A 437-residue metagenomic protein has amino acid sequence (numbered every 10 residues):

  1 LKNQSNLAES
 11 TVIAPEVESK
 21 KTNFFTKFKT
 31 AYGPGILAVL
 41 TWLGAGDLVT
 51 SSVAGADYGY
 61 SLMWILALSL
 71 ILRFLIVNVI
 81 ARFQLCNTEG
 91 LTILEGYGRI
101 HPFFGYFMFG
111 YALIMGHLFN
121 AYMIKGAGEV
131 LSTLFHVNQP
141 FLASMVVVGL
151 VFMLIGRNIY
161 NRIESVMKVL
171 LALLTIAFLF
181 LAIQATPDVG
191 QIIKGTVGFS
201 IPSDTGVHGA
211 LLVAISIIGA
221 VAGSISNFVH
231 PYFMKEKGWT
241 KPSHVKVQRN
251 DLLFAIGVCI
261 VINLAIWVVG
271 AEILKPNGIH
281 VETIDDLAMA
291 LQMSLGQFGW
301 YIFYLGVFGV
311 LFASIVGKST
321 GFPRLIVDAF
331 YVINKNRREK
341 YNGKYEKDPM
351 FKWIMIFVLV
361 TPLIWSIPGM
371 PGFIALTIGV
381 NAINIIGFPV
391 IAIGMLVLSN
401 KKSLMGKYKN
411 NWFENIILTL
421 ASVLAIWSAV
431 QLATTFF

Functional and structural regions predicted by a protein language model:
S10-V17, T50-G55, N78-H101, E129-S132 (+3 more regions): Flexible loop linkers connecting adjacent transmembrane helices in multi-pass alpha-helical membrane transporters
K21-F24, G59, L85-I114, T133-N138 (+3 more regions): Transmembrane-helix boundary/entry motifs in multi-pass membrane transporters
A38, I65-G98, F107-M115, F119 (+1 more regions): Juxtamembrane transmembrane-helix boundary signature
F74-C86, M234-K235, G257-D286: Extracellular/periplasmic helix-exit of transmembrane alpha-helices
F104-H136, L311-A329, I367, G372-I378 (+1 more regions): Hydrophobic transmembrane alpha-helices that form the core helical bundles of multi-pass secondary transporters
F109-G110, L134-G156, A172-L179, N342-I364 (+1 more regions): Transmembrane alpha-helical segments of multi-pass small-molecule transport proteins
V146, L154-P187, N381-F388, N410-N415 (+1 more regions): Membrane-interface loop-to-helix entry segments
A172-S203, L211-S216, A220-Y232, A392-S403 (+1 more regions): Hydrophobic alpha-helical segments and their helix-loop junctions in multi-pass secondary transporters
